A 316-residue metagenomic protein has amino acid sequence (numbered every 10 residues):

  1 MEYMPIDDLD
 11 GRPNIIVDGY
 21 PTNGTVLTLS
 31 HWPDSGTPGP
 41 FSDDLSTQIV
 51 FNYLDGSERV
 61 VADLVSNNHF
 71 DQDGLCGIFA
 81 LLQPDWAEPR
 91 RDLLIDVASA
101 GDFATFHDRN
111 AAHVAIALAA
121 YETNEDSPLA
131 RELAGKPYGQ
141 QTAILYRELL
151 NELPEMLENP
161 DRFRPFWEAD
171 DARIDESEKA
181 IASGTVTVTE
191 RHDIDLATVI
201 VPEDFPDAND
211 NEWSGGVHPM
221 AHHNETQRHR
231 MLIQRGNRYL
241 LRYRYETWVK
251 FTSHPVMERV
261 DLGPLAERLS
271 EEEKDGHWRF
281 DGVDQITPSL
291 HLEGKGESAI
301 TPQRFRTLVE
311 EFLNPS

Functional and structural regions predicted by a protein language model:
M1-L27, P33-D44, R59-A62, T105-S316: C-terminal accessory domains and tails appended to enzymatic cores
S30, V50: Hydrophobic/aromatic pocket-lining and membrane-interface residues
S42-Q48, G56-V60, V65-N124: Active-site histidine-anchored catalytic micro-motif
Y53: Active-site-adjacent segment of 2-oxoglutarate/Fe(II) JmjC oxygenases
